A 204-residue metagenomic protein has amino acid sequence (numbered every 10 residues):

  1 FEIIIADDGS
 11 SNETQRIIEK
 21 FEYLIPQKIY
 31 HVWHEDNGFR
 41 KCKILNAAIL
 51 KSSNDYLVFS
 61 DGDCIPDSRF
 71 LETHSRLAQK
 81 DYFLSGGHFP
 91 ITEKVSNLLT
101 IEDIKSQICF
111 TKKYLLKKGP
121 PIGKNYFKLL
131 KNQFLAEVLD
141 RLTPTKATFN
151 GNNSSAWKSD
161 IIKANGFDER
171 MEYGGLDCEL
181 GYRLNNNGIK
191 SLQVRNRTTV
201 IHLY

Functional and structural regions predicted by a protein language model:
F1-S10, Y30-H34: Short beta-strand/loop segment that forms part of the nucleotide-sugar
D7-R16, G38, C64: A conserved acidic beta->alpha catalytic loop
Q15, E19, K41-L50, G181-Y182: Short, conserved alpha-helix that lines the donor NDP-sugar binding/gating region of sugar-transfer enzymes
E35-S52, R69, T73: Glycine-rich, basic loop-to-helix element that forms the pyrophosphate-binding segment of sugar-nucleotide handling
L57: Short aromatic/hydrophobic "clamp" motif used to bind/position activated sugar donors
R69-K118: Conserved donor NDP-sugar-binding/catalytic core segment of glycosyltransferases
I104-K146: Short, flexible, basic/aromatic active-site loop/helix in glycosyltransferases
T148-N165, M171-I189, R195: A short, conserved alpha-helix in the catalytic core of glycosyltransferases
